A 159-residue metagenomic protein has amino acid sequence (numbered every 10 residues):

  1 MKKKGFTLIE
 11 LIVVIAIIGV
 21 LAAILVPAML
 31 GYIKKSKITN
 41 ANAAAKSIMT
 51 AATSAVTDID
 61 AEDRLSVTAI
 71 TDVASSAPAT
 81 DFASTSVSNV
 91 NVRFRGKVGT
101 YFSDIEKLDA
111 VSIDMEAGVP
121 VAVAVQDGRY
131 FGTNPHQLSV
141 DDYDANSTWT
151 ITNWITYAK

Functional and structural regions predicted by a protein language model:
K2-L30: N-terminal single-pass transmembrane signal-anchor helix
A16, I24, N42, A52 (+5 more regions): N-terminal regions of proteins, emphasizing targeting and processing segments when present
G31-M49, I59: Aliphatic-rich helix starts adjacent to a transmembrane/signal segment
T50-D72: Alpha-helix exit/C-cap motif
R64-P135, A158: Extracellular/periplasmic head regions of type IV pilus-like filament subunits
D127-K159: Low-complexity, S/T/G/P-rich flexible repeat/linker segments used as non-globular hinges and stalks within
